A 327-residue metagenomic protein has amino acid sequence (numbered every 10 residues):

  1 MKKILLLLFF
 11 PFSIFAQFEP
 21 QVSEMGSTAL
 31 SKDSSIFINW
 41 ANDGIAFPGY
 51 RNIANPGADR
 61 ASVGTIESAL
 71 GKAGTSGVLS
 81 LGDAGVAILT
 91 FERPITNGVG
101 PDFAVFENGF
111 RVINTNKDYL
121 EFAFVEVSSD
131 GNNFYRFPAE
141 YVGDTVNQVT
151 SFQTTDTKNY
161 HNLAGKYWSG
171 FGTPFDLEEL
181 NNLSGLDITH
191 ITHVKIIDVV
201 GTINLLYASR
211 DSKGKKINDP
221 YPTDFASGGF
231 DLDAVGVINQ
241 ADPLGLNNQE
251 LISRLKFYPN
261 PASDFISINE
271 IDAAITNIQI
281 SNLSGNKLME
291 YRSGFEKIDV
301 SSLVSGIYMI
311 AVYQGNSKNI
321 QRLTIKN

Functional and structural regions predicted by a protein language model:
M1-E19, L246, N260, F295 (+2 more regions): Bacterial Sec-dependent N-terminal signal peptides
Q17-A123, P138-D242: A domain-level signal for the mature, folded cores of soluble proteins
A123-V125, I278: Short beta-strand elements bearing conserved aromatic residues within extracellular beta-rich modules
F137-P138, Y291: Short hydrophobic alpha-helix segments
N239-I252: Low-complexity, Pro/Thr/Ser/Gly/Ala-rich linker/spacer regions in secreted, extracellular modular proteins
Q249-N327: C-terminal outer-membrane/trafficking sorting elements
